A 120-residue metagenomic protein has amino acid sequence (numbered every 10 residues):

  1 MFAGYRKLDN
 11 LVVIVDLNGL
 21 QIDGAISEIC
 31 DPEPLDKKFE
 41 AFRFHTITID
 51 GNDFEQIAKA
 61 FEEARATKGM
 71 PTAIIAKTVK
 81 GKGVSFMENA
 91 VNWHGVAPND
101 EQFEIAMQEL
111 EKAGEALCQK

Functional and structural regions predicted by a protein language model:
M1-K120: Glycine-rich ThDP/TPP pyrophosphate-binding loop and its adjacent helix/strand module within ThDP-dependent enzymes
